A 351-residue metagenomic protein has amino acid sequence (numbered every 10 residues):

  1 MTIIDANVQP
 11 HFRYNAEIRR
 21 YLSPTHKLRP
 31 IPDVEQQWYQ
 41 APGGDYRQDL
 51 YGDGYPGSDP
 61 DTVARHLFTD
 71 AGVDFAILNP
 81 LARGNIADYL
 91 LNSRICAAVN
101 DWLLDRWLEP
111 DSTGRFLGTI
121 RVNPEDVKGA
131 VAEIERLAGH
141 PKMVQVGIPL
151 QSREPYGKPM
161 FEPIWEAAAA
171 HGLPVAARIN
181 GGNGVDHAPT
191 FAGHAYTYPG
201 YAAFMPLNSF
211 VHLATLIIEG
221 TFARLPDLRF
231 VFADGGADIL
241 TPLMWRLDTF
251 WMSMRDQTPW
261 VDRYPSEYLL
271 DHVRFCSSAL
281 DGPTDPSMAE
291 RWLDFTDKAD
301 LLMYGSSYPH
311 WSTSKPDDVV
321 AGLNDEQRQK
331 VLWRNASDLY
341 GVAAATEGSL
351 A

Functional and structural regions predicted by a protein language model:
M1-A351: Helix-coil boundary/capping segments in enzymes
